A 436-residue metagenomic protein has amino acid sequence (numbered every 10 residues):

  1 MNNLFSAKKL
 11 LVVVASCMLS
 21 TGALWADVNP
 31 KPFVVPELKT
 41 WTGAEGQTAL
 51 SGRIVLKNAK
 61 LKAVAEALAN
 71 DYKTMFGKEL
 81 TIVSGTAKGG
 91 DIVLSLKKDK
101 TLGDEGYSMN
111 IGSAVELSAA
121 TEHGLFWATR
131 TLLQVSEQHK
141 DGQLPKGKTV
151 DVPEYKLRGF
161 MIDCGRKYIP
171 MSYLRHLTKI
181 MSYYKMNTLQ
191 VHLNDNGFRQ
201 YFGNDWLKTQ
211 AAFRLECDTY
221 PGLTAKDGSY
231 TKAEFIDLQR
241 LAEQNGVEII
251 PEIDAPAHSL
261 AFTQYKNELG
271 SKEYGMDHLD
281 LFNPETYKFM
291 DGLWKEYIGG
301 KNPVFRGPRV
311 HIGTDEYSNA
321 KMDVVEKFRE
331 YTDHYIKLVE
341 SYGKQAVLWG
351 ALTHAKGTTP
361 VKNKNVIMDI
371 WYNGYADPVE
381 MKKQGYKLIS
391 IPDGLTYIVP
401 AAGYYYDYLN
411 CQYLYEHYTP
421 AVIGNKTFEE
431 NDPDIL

Functional and structural regions predicted by a protein language model:
M1-A7: N-terminal secretory signal peptides that target proteins for export/translocation
S6, V12, A23-P153, A346-A355 (+1 more regions): Acidic, contiguous N-terminal accessory segments
T101-D280, P284-Y287, D291-R309, L338: Feature activates predominantly on carbohydrate-active enzymes
R158-I162, L189-V191, I249-I253, P308-I312 (+4 more regions): Hydrophobic faces of well-ordered beta-strands that scaffold small-molecule active sites in alpha/beta enzyme cores
G165, N194-F198, D254-H258, D315-Y317 (+3 more regions): Active-site beta-loop-alpha junctions enriched in small/polar residues
F262, N267-V366, W371-V379, K383: Active-site neighborhood of glycoside hydrolase catalytic domains
P360-V366, N373-L436: Flexible, acidic glycine-rich loops studded with aromatic residues
